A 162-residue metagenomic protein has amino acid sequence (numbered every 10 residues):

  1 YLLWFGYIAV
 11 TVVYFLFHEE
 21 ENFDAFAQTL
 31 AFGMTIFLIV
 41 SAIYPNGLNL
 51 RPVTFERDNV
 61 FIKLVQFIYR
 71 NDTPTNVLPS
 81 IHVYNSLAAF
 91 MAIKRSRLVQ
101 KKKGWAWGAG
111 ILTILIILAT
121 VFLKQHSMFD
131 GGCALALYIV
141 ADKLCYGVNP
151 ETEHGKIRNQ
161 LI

Functional and structural regions predicted by a protein language model:
Y1-V12, T35, N85: Hydrophobic alpha-helical transmembrane segments
V13-L16, K94-R97, I117-L123: Hydrophobic alpha-helical transmembrane segments
L16-K101, T152-I162: Membrane-interface loops
D24, K103-A106, S127-G131: Short, aromatic-rich membrane-interface segments at the entry and exit of alpha-helical transmembrane domains
M34-A42, I111-V121: Aromatic-anchored segments of alpha-helical transmembrane domains
F55, P74-L78, L115-D142: Interfacial helix-loop-helix junctions of multi-pass membrane proteins
K101-I114: Short hydrophobic alpha-helices at membrane interfaces in multi-pass membrane enzymes
S127, C133-I162: C-terminal membrane module of polytopic membrane proteins
